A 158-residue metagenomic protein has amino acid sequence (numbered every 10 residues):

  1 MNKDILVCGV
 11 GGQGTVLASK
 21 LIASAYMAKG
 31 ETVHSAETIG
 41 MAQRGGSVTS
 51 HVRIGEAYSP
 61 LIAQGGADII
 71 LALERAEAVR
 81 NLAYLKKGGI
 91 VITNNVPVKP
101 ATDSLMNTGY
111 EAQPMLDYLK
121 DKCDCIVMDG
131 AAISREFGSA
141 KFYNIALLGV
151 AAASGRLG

Functional and structural regions predicted by a protein language model:
M1-G158: Active-site cofactor/cluster-binding pocket
